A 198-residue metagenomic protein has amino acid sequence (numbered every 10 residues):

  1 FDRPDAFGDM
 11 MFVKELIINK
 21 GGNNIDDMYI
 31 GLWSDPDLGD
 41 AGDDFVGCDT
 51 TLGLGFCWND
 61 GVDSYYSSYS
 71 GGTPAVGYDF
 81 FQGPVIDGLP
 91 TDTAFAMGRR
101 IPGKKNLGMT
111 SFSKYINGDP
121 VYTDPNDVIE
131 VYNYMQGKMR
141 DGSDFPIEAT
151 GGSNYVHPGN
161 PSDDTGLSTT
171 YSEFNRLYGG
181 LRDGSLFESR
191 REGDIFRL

Functional and structural regions predicted by a protein language model:
F1-L198: Extracellular/surface-associated beta-sandwich interaction domains
